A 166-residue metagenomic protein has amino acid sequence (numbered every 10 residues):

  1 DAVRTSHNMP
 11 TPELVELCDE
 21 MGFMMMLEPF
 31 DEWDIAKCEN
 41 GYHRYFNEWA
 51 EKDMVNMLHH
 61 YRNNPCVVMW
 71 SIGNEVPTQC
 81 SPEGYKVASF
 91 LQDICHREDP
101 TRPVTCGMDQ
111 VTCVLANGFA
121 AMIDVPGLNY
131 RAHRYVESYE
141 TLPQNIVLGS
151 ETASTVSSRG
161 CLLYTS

Functional and structural regions predicted by a protein language model:
D1-V125, N129-V136, E140-Q144, E151-V156: Active-site mouth of glycoside hydrolases
G160-C161: Contiguous beta-sheet cores, especially beta-hairpins with glycine/small-residue-rich turns and Gly-(small hydrophobic)
Y164-T165: Conserved small/polar residues in nucleotide/adenosyl-binding loops
